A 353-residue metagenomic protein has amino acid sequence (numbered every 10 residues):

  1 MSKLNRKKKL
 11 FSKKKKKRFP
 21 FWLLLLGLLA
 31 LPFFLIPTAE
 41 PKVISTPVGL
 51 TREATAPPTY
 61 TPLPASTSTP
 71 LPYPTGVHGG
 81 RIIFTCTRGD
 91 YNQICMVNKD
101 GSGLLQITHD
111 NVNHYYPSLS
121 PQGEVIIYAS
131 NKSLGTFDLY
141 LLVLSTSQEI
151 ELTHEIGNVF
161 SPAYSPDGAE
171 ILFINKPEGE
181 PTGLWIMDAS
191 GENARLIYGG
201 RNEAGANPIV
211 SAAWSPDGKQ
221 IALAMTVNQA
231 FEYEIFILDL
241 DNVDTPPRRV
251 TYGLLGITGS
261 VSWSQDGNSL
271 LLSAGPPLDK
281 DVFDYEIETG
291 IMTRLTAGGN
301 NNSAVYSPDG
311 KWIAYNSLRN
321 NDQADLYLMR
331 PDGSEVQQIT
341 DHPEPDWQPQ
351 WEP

Functional and structural regions predicted by a protein language model:
K3-R6, F19-P353: Sequence signature of WD/YWTD-type beta-propeller architectures
K7-K17: Short, Lys/Arg-rich N-terminal segment immediately upstream of the first membrane anchor
